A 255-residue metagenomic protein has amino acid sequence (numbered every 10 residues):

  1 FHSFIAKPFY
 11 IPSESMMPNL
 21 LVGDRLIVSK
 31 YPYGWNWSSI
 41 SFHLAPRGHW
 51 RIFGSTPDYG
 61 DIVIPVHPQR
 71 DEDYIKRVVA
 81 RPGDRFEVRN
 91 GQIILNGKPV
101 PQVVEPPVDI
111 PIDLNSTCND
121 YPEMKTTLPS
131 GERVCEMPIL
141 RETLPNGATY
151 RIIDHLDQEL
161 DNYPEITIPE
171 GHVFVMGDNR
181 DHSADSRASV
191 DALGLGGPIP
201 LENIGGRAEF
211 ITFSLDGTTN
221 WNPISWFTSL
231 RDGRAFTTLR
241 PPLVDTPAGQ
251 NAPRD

Functional and structural regions predicted by a protein language model:
I5-Y10, M17-D255: Soluble "head" domains of membrane/secretory-pathway proteins
